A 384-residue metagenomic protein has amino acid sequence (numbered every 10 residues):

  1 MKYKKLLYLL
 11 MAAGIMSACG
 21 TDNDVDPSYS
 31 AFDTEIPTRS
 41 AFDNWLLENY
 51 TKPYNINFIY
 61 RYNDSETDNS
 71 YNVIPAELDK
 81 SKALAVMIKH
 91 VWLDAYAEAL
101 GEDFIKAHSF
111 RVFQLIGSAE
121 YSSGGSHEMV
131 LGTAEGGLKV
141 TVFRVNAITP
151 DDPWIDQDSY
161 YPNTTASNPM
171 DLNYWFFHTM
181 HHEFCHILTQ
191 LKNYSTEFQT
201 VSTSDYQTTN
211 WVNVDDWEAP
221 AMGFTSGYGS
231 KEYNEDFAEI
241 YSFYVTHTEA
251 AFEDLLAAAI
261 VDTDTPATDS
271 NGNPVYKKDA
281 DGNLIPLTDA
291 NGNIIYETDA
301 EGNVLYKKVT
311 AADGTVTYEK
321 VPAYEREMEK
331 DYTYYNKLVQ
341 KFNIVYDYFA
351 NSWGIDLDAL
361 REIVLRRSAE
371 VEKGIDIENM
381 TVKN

Functional and structural regions predicted by a protein language model:
M1-K5: Positively charged n-region of N-terminal signal peptides that target proteins for export
I15-A18: C-terminal motif of bacterial Sec signal peptides marking the signal peptidase cleavage site
G20-A107, E327, D331-N384: Acidic/polar, low-complexity intrinsically disordered N-terminal segments immediately downstream of a Sec signal
D24, K82-I148: Auxiliary, metal-adjacent structural segments of Zn-dependent hydrolase domains
S70-L78, A147-P150, P162-D171, W175 (+2 more regions): Second-shell loop/turn segments in exported
D156-M170, Y174-S195, A238: Active-site recognition of the HExxH zinc-binding catalytic motif
F177-A219: Acidic, glycine-rich loop-and-strand cores that form catalytic or ligand-binding grooves in diverse globular domains
Y206-L360, R367-N384: Metalloprotease/metallohydrolase-associated module, dominated by Zn2+-dependent proteases
